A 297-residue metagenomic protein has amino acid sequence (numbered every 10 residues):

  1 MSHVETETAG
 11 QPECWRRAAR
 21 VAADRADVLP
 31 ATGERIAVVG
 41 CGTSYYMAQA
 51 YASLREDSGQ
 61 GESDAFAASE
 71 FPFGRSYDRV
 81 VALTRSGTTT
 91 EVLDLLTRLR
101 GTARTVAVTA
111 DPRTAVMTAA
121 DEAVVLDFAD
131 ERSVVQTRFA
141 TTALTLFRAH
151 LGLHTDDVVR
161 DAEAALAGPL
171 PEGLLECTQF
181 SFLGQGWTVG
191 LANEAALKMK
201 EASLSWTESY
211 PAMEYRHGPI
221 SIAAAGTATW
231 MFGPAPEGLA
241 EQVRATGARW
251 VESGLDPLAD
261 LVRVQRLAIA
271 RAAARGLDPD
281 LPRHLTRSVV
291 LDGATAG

Functional and structural regions predicted by a protein language model:
M1-W15: N-terminal amphipathic/basic leader segments beginning at the initiator methionine
R17-T32, E163-E176: A short, well-structured juxtamembrane/interface segment
V21, A31-R79, T178-A224, R266-I269 (+1 more regions): Anionic-ligand anchoring segments at beta-strand to alpha-helix junctions in alpha/beta enzyme folds, i.e., glycine
E34-R160, L166-A167, Q185, A228-S253: Glycine-rich phosphate-binding loops that contact phosphosugars or nucleotide phosphates
D111-P112, A119, A149-C177, L277-G297: Internal, active-site/partner-interface "lid" segment
A120, P234-A235, Q242-G297: Phosphate-moiety recognition in structured ligand-binding domains
R160-P169, T207-H217, G233-P234: A general structural motif
